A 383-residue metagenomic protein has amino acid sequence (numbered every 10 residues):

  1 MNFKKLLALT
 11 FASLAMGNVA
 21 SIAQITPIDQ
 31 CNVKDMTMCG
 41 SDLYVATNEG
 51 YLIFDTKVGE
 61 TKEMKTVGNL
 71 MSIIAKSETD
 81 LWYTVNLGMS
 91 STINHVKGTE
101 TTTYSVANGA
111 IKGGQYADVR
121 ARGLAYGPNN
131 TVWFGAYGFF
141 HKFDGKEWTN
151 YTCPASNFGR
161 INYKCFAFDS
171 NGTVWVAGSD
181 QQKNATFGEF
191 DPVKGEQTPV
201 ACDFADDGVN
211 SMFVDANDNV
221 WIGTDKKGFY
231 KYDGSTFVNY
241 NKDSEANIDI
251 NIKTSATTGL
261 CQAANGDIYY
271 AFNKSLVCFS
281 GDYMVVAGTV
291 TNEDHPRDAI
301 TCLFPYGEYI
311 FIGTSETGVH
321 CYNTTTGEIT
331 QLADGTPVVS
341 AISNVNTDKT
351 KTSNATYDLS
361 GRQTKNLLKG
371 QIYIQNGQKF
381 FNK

Functional and structural regions predicted by a protein language model:
N2-F3, I374-K383: C-terminal tail/sorting-segment detector
N18-A23: Sec/Tat signal peptide C-region and signal peptidase I cleavage site
Q24-C39, E63-E78, S105-P128, T152-S170 (+5 more regions): Short coil-to-beta transitions that initiate beta-strands within beta-rich domains
D42-V45, L81-Y83, T131-W133, T173-V176 (+3 more regions): Conserved beta-propeller blade signature
E49, L87, G138, D180-Q181 (+3 more regions): Residue-level signature of beta-propeller blades and closely related beta-rich strand-turn architectures in secreted
D55-G59, V96-E100, F143-E147, F190-G195 (+3 more regions): Short loop/turn segments that connect beta-strands within beta-propeller blades
M89-N94, Q182-G188, G228-Y230, V277 (+1 more regions): Structural motif
T325-R362: Residue-level detector of functionally pivotal "anchor" positions at catalytic/ligand-binding pockets or at interdomain
